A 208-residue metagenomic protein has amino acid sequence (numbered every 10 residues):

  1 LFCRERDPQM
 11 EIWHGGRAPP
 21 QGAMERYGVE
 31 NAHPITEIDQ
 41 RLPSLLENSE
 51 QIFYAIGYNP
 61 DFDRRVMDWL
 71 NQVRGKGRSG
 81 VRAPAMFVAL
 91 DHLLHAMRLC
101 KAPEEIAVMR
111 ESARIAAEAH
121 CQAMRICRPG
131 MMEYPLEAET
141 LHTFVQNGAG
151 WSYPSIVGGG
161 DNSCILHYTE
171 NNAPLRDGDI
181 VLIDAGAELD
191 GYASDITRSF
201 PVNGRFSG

Functional and structural regions predicted by a protein language model:
L1-G208: Active-site neighborhoods and metal-handling regions in enzymes and metal-associated proteins
